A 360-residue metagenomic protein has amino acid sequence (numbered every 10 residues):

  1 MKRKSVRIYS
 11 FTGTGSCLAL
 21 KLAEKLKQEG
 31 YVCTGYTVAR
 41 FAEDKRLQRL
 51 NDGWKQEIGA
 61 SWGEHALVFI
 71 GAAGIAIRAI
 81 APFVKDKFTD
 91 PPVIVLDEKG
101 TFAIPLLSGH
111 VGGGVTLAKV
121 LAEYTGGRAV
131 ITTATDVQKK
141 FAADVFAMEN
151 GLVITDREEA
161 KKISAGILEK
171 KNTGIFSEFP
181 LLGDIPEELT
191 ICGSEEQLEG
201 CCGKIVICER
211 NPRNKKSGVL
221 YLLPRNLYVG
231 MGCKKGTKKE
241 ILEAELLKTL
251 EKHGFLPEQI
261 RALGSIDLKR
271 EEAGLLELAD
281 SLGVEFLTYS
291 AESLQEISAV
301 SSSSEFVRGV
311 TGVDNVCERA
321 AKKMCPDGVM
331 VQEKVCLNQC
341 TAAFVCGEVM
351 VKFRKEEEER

Functional and structural regions predicted by a protein language model:
K2-I8: Extreme N-terminal starter segment of soluble prokaryotic enzymes
R3, P224-N226, L337: A general secondary-structure signal for short beta-strands and their flanking turns/coil in non-transmembrane regions
I8-S16: N-terminal beta1-alpha1 ligand-phosphate binding loop
G15-G35, A39-F41, L47-G53, E57 (+6 more regions): Conserved mixed alpha/beta catalytic, RNA-binding, or beta-rich assembly cores of soluble enzyme, regulatory
K248, Q259-I260, G264-A321, C325-V329 (+1 more regions): C-terminal non-catalytic interaction/assembly regions of soluble proteins
D327, F353-K355: Polar alpha-helical coiled-coil and adjacent low-complexity
